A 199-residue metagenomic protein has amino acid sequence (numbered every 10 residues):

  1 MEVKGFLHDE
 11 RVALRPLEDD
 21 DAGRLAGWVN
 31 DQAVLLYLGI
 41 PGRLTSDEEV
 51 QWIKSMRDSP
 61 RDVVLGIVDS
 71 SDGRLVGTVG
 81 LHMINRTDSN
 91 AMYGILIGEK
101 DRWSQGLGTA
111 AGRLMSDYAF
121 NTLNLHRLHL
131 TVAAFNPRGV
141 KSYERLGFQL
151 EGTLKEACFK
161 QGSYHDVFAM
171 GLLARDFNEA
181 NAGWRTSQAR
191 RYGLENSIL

Functional and structural regions predicted by a protein language model:
M1-Q51, D176-L199: A short, well-structured alpha-helix characteristic of acyl/acetyltransferase catalytic modules
L17, Y118-F120, F148: Conserved hydrophobic/aromatic "anchor" residues that stabilize well-ordered secondary structure elements
G42-D101, L173-R175, R191, E195-L199: Acetyl-CoA-dependent GNAT
G73, G106, N136, G162: Conserved G/P- and acidic residue-centered "switch" motifs that form tight phosphate/ATP-binding loops in soluble
S104-Y118, P137-R145: Conserved acetyl-CoA-binding loop-helix of GNAT-fold acetyltransferases
N121-T131: Conserved GNAT acetyl-CoA-binding A-motif
H129-V132, Q149-H165: Conserved catalytic-core motifs of GNAT/GCN5-like acyltransferases
Y143, F148, M170: Conserved active-site tyrosine of GNAT-family acetyltransferases
